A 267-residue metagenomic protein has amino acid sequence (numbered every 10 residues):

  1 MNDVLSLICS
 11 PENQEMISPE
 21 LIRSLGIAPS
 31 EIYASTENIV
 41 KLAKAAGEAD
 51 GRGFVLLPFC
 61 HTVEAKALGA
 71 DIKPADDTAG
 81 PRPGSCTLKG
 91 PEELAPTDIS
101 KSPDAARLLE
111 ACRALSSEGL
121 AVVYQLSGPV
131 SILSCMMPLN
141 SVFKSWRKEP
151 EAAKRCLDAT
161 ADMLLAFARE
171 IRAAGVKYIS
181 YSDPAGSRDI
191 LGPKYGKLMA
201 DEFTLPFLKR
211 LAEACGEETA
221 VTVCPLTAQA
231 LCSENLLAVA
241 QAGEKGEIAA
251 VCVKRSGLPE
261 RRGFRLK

Functional and structural regions predicted by a protein language model:
M1-D76, G196-K267: N-terminal basic, low-complexity leaders that serve as flexible interaction/assembly modules and, when applicable, as
N2, D98-P103, E170, G186: Metal- and O2-centered redox machinery and metal/ROS homeostasis
A28, I32-I39, T97-D104, E149-T160 (+1 more regions): Residue-level preference for long, well-ordered alpha-helices that form the structural scaffold of enzyme catalytic
G47, L115, L164, I171 (+1 more regions): Conserved, mostly hydrophobic/aromatic
A70-F167: Active-site-proximal, glycine-rich beta->alpha crossover segments in alpha/beta enzymes that shape flexible
C112-S117, R172, L208-G216: Surface-exposed amphipathic alpha-helices with a cationic face
V123-S145, A174-A200: Active-site-proximal loop/short-helix segments that contain or immediately flank catalytic acid/base residue(s)
